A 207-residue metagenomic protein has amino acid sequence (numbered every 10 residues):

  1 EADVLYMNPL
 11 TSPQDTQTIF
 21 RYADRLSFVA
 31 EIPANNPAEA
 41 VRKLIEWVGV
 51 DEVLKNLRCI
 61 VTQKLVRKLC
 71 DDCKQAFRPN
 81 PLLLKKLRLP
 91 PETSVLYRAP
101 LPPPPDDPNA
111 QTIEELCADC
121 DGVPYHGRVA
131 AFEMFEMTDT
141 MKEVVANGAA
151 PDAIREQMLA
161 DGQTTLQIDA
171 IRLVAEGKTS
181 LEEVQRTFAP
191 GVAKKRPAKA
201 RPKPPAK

Functional and structural regions predicted by a protein language model:
E1-K207: Short, flexible helix-loop junctions that flank or precede catalytic/ligand sites
